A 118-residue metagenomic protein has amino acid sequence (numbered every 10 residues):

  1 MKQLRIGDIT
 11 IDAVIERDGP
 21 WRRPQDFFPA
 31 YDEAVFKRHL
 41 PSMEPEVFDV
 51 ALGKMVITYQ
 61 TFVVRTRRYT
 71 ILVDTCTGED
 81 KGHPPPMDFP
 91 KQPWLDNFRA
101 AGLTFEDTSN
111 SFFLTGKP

Functional and structural regions predicted by a protein language model:
M1-A100, D107-N110: Metallo-beta-lactamase
T108-P118: Metallo-beta-lactamase
